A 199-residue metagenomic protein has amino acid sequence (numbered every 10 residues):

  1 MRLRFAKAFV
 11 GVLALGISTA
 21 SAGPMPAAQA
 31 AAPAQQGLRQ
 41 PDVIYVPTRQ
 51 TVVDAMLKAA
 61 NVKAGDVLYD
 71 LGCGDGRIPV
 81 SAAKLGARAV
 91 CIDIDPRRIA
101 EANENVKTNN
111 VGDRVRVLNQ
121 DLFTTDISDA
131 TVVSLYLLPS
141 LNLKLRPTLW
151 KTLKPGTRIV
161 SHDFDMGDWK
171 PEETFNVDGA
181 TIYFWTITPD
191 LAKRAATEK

Functional and structural regions predicted by a protein language model:
A8-A20: Bacterial N-terminal signal peptides
G23-K63: Class I SAM-dependent transferase core
G65-G74: Conserved class I S-adenosyl-L-methionine
D75-A87: Conserved SAM-binding loop of SAM-dependent methyltransferases across substrates and taxa, primarily the Class I
R88-D93: Conserved SAM-binding motif I beta-strand of class I
P96-D129: S-adenosyl-L-methionine
I127-K144: A short SAM/SAH-binding and catalytic strip from SAM-dependent methyltransferases
S140-K199: C-terminal substrate-binding/active-site "lid" region of AdoMet-derived donor-dependent transferases
